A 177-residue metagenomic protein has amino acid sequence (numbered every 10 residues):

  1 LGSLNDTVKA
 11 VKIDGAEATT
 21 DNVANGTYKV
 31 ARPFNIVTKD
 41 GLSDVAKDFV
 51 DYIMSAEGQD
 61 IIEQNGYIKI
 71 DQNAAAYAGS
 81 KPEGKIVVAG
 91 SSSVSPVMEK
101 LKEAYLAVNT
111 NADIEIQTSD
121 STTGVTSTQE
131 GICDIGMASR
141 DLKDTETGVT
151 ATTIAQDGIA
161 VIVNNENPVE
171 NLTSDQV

Functional and structural regions predicted by a protein language model:
L1-Q176: Exported/periplasmic ABC-transporter solute-binding proteins
